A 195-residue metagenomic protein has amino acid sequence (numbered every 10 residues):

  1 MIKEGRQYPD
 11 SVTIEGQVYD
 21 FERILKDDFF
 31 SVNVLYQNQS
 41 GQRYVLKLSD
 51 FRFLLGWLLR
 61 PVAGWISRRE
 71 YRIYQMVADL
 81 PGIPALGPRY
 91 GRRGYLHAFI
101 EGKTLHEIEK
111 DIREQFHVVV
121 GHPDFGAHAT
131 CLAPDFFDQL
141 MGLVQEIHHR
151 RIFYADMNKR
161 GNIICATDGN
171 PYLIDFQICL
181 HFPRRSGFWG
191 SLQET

Functional and structural regions predicted by a protein language model:
M1-I24: Juxta-kinase regulatory segment immediately upstream of eukaryotic protein kinase catalytic domains
V18-Y71: ATP-binding glycine-rich loop module of kinase domains
L35-Y36, F99, E107, I164-C165: Conserved hydrophobic "DFG−1" position in protein kinase catalytic cores
A63-I66, Q75-F137: Conserved structural core of kinase catalytic domains
F136, H148-H149, F153-Y154, A166-T195: C-lobe/activation-segment region of protein kinase-like
G142-I147: Conserved hydrophobic core/spine positions of the Hanks-type protein kinase catalytic domain
M157, G161-C165: Hydrophobic residue at the +6 position relative to the catalytic HRD Asp in the kinase catalytic loop
